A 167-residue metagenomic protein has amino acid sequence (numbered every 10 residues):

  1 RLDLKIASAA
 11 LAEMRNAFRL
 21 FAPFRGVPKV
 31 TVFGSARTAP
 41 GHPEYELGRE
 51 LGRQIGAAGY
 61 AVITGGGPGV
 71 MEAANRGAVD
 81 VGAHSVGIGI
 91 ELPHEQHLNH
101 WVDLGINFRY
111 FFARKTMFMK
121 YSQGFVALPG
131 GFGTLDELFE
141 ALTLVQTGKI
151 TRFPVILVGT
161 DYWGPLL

Functional and structural regions predicted by a protein language model:
R1-I88: Glycine-rich beta-alpha loop segments
L2-I6, R109, A113, D161-L167: Short, glycine-/small-residue-rich phosphate/pyrophosphate-handling segment
R19-P23, E95, K115-T116, V145-Q146: Short, flexible, glycine/charge-rich loop motifs used to bind or transfer phosphoryl groups or to couple energy/partner
P40-P43, T134, L166: Secondary-structure boundary/capping motif
G69-A127: Acidic/glycine-enriched connector segments
E72, D136, G164: Alpha-helical elements of the RecA-like P-loop NTPase motor core of helicases
G89-L98, Q146-T147, F153-L167: Glycine-rich phosphate/pyrophosphate-binding loop at beta-loop-alpha junctions
R109-D161: Active-site/ligand-binding-proximal alpha/beta "capping" segment
